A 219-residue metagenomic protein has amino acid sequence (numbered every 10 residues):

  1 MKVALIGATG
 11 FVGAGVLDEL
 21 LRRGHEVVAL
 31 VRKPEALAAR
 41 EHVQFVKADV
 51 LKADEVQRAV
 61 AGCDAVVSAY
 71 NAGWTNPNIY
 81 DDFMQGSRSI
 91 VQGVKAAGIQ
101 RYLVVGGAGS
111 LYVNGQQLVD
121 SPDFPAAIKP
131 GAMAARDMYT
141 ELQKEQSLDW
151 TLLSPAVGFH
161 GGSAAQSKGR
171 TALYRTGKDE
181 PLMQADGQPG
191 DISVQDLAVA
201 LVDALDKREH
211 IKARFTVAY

Functional and structural regions predicted by a protein language model:
V3-R23: N-terminal Rossmann NAD(P)H-binding glycine-rich loop of SDR-like oxidoreductase domains
E26-V28, P34, R88-P130, K144 (+1 more regions): Conserved Rossmann-fold NAD(P)-dependent oxidoreductase catalytic core, especially the SDR/UDP-sugar
E35-S89, G93-A96, L205-E209: NAD(P)H-binding glycine-rich loop region in Rossmannoid oxidoreductase-like domains and their noncatalytic homologs
T75, G109-N114, G158-G162: Conserved catalytic-site region of short-chain dehydrogenase/reductase
A134, Q188-D203, A213: Substrate-positioning beta->alpha
T140-G161: Conserved beta-loop-beta element that borders a ligand/cofactor-binding pocket
Q146, H160-A172, A204-A213: Glycine/proline-rich active-site loop of Rossmann-fold NAD(P)-dependent oxidoreductases
Y174-I192: A conserved pocket-lining segment of Rossmann-fold NAD(P)-dependent short-chain dehydrogenase/reductase
